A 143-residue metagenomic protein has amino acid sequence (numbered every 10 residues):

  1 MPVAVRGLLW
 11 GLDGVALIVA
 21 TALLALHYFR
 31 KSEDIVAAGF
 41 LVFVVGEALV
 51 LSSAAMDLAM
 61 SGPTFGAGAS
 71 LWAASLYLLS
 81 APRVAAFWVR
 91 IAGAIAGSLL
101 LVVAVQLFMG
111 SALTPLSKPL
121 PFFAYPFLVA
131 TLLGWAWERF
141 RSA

Functional and structural regions predicted by a protein language model:
M1-A143: Hydrophobic, aromatic-enriched alpha-helical segments typical of multi-pass transmembrane helices
